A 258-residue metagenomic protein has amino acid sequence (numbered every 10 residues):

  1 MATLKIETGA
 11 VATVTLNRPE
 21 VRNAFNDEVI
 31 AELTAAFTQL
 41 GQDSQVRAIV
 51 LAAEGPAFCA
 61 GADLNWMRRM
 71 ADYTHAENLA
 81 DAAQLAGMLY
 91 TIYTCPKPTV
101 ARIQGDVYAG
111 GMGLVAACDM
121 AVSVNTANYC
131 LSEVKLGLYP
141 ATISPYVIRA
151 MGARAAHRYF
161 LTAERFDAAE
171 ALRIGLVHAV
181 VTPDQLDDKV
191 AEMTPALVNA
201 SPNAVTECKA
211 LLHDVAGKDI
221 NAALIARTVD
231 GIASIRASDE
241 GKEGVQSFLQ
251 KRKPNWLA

Functional and structural regions predicted by a protein language model:
M1-A12, S44, A163-A169, D184 (+3 more regions): C-terminal alpha-helix plus adjacent terminal tail
M1-E54, G87-Y90, D187: Conserved CoA-thioester-binding segment of acyl-CoA-metabolizing enzymes
V14, R18, E32-L33, L51 (+6 more regions): Terminal peptide-recognition signature
P19-R22, P56, G61-L64, D106 (+2 more regions): A short, glycine- and basic residue-enriched loop/turn that sits immediately adjacent to a domain's principal
I30, G61-L64, L85, S144 (+4 more regions): A general structural signal for well-ordered alpha-helical segments in protein cores
A53-T91, V107, D219: Glycine- (often His-adjacent) and acidic-residue-rich active-site loop that binds/positions the CoA thioester
Y90-N203, E243, R252: Crotonase-fold acyl-CoA enzyme core
